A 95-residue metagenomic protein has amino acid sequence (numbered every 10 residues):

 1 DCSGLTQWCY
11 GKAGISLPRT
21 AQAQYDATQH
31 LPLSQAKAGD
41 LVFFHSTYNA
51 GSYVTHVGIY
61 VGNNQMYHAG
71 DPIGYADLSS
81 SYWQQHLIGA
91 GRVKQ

Functional and structural regions predicted by a protein language model:
D1-A38: Catalytic cysteine-centered active-site loop
G14-R19, A50-G51, Y67: Substrate-binding/catalytic groove segments of enzymes that remodel or degrade extracellular structural polymers
K37-D40, I88: Conserved acidic residues
L41-F43, I59: Hydrophobic beta-strand signal
F43-F44, M66: Aromatic-residue hotspot detector
G51-Q95: Aromatic- and glycine-rich peptidoglycan recognition patches
